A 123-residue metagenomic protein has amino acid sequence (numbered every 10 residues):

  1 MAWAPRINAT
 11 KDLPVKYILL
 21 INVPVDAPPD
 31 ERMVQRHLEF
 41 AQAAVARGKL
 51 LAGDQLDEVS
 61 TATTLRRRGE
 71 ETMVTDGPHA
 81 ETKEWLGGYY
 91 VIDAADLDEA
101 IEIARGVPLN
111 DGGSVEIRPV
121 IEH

Functional and structural regions predicted by a protein language model:
W3-H123: Conserved, structured core segments of small domains
